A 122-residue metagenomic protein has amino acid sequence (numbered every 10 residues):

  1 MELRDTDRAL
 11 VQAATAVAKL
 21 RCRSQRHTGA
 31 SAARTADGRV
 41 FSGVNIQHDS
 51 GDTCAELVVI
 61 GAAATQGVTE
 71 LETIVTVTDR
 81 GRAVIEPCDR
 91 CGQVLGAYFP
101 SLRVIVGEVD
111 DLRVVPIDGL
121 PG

Functional and structural regions predicted by a protein language model:
M1-S24, V68-G122: C-terminal binding/interaction regions
A14, A55, V59-A62: Stable alpha-helical structural segments in soluble proteins, enriched in small hydrophobic residues
R23-R26, E56-V58: Short acidic/polar alpha-helix capping motifs at helix-coil junctions
Q25, G29-A36: Short beta-strand scaffold segments in enzyme catalytic cores
R39-V40: Hydrophobic "anchor" residues
V44-V58: Compact, glycine-rich, soluble single-domain proteins
D52, A62-T69: Active-site- and interface-proximal helix/loop "cap" or "latch" segments in soluble metabolic and energy-transducing
